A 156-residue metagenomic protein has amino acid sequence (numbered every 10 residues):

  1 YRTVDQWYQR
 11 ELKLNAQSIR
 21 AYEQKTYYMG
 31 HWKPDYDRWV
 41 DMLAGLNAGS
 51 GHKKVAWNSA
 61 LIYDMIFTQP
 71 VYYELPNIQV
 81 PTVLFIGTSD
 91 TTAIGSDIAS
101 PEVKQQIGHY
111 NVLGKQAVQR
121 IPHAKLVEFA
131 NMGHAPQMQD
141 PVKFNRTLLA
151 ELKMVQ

Functional and structural regions predicted by a protein language model:
Y1-Q17: Flexible "cap/lid" loop of the alpha/beta hydrolase fold
Y1-V4, D97-P101, P141-F144: Short, glycine/charged-enriched secondary-structure capping and boundary segments
I19-K33, G45-L46, A60-D64: Helix-loop "lid/cap" segments that line or gate small-molecule binding pockets
T26-G30, N47-G51, S89, V155-Q156: A general structural signal marking secondary-structure boundaries and capping sites
Y36-A44, A48: Short, well-structured alpha-helical segments
A48-Q119: Conserved serine/cysteine hydrolase catalytic core
N111-Q156: Catalytic active-site module of serine/aspartate enzymes centered on a nucleophile-bearing elbow/loop
